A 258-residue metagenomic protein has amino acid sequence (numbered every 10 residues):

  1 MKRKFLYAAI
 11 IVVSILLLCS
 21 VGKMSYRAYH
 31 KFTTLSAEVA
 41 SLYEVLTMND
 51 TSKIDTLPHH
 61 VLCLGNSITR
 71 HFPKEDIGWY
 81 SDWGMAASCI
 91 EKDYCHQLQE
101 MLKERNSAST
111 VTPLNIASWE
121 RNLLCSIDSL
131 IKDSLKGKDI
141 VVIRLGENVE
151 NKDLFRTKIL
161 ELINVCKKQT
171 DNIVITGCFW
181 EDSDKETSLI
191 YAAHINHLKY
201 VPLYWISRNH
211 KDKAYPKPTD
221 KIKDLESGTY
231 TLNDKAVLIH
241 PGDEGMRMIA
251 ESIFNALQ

Functional and structural regions predicted by a protein language model:
M1-K4, A8, L18-S20, Y94 (+4 more regions): Generic low-polarity alpha-helical segments
M1-L64, I68-A87, D182-D184, V237 (+1 more regions): N-terminal secretory targeting modules
Y7, Y26-Y29, Y43, Y80 (+6 more regions): Sequence-level detector for tyrosine residue identity
S25-A28, M101-R105, Q169, A256: Solvent-exposed amphipathic alpha-helical surface segments
Y43-M48, D55, H60, R70-R156: Conserved SGNH/GDSL esterase-like catalytic core that processes O-acyl groups on lipids and polysaccharides
C125-Q258: Alpha-helical cap/lid subdomain in secreted, periplasmic, or secretory-pathway luminal O-acyl-processing enzymes
